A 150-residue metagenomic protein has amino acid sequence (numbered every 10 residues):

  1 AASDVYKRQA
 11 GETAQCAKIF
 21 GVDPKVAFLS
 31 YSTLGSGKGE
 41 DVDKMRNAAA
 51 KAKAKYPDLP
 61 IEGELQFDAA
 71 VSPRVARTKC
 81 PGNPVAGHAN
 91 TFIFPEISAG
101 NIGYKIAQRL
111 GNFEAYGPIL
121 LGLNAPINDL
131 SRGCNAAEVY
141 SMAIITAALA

Functional and structural regions predicted by a protein language model:
A1-Y6: Short, small-residue-biased leader/transition segments that mark boundaries at the very start of proteins
A10-A27, L34-E40: An alpha-beta-alpha
G11-A17, D41-E64, G111-P126: Gly/Ser/Thr-rich active-site loops/lids in small-molecule metabolic enzymes that frequently grip phosphoryl groups
I19, N83-P84, A99, Y104-A150: Internal helix-turn-beta structural module
P24-Y31, I119-L123: Short acidic (Asp/Glu) and glycine-rich catalytic loops that position anionic groups and cofactors
Y31-T91: Active-site rim loops that border cofactor/substrate pockets in soluble metabolic enzymes
L34, I97-G100: Short glycine-rich anion-binding loops that position phosphate/pyrophosphate groups of nucleotides and phosphorylated
